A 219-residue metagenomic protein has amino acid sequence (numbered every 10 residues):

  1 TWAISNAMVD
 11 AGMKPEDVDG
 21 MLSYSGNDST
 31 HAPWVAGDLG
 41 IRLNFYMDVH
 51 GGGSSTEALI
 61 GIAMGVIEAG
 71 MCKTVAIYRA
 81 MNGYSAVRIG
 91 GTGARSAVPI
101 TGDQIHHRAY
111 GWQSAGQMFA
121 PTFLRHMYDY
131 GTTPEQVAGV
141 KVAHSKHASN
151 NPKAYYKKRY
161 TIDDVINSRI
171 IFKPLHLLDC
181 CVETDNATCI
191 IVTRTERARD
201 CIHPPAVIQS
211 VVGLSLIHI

Functional and structural regions predicted by a protein language model:
T1: Conserved AMP-binding/adenylate-forming core of the ANL superfamily
I4, A32, F123: Generic structural marker for isolated residues within well-ordered, non-membrane alpha-helices of soluble domains
S5-D17, H126-G131: Phosphate/pyrophosphate-binding loops at sites that engage ATP/ADP/AMP, CoA/4′-phosphopantetheine, polyphosphate
P15-Y24, F45-D48, V75-A80, Q136-V142 (+1 more regions): Beta-strand segments within the central parallel beta-sheet cores of soluble alpha/beta enzyme folds
Y24-Y78, N82-M118, Y156-V182, L214: Conserved catalytic cysteine-centered active-site region of acyl-thioester-dependent Claisen-condensing enzymes
G51-M81, G116-N150, I190-E196: Active-site-proximal alpha-helical scaffold in enzymes
G139-S215: N-terminal extracellular/periplasmic Venus flytrap/periplasmic-binding protein-like
I217-I219: Conserved small/polar residues in nucleotide/adenosyl-binding loops
